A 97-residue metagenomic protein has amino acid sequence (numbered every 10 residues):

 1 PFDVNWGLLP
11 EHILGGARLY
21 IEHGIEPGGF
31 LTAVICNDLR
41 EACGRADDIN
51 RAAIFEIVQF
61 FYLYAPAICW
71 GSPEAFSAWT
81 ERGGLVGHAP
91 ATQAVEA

Functional and structural regions predicted by a protein language model:
P1-N5, Y64-A67: Intrinsically disordered, low-complexity, mixed-charge
F2-A46: Amphipathic alpha-helical interaction modules
N50-A97: Amphipathic alpha-helical binding modules
